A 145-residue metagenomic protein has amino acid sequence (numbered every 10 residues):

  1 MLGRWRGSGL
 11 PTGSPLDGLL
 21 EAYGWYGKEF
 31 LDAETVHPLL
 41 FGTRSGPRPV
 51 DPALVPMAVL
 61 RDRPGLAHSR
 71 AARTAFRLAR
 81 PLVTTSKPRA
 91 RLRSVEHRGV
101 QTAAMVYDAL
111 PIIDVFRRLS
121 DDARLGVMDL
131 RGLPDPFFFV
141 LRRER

Functional and structural regions predicted by a protein language model:
M1-R145: Soluble ligand-binding/transfer domains with enclosed cavities or grooves
